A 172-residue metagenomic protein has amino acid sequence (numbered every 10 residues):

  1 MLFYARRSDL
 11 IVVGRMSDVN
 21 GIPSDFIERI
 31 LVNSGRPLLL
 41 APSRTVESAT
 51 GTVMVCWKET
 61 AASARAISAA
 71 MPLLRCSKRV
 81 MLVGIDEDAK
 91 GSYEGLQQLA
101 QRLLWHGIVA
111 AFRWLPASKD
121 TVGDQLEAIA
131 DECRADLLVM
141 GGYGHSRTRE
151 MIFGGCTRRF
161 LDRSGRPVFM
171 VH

Functional and structural regions predicted by a protein language model:
M1-I11, H106-L138, Y143-M151, G155-R158 (+1 more regions): Structural beta-alpha unit
M1-V83, R163-H172: Intrinsically disordered or low-complexity boundary/linker segments at protein termini and domain junctions
Y4, P23-F26, A66, S92-G95 (+2 more regions): Residues at alpha-helix caps and immediate loop-helix transition turns in enzyme cores, especially N- and C-cap
V19-N20, D88-S92, A117-D120, S146-R147: Short, small-residue-enriched loops and turns at beta-alpha junctions that line or gate enzyme active sites
I27-L31, A100, E127, T157-L161: Short amphipathic alpha-helical segments and helix-helix/interface helices
S34, T52-V53, R75, S92-Y93 (+7 more regions): Charge-rich, low-complexity amphipathic helices in intrinsically disordered tails/linkers adjacent to domains
S43, A64, Q98, A128 (+1 more regions): Homeobox/homeodomain signature
E59-R113, D124: Redox- and metal-dependent alpha/beta enzyme cores, enriched for Fe-S-associated oxidoreductases and cofactor-handling
